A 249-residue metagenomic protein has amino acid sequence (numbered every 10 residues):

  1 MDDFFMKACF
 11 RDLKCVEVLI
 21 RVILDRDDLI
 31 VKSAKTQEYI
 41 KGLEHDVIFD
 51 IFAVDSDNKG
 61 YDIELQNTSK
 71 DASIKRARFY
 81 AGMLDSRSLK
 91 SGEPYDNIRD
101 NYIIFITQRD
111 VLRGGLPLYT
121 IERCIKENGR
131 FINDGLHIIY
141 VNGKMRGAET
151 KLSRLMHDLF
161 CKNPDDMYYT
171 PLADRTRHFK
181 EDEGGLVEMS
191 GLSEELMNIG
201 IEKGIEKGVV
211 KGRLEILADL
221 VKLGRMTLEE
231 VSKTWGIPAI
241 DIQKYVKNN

Functional and structural regions predicted by a protein language model:
M1-H137, G147-E149: Accessory alpha/beta interaction modules
F4, S56, Y61-Q66, K151-N249: Short, charged alpha-helical interaction segments and adjacent helix-coil junctions
V141: LysM (lysin motif) carbohydrate-binding repeats in extracellular/periplasmic proteins that recognize
